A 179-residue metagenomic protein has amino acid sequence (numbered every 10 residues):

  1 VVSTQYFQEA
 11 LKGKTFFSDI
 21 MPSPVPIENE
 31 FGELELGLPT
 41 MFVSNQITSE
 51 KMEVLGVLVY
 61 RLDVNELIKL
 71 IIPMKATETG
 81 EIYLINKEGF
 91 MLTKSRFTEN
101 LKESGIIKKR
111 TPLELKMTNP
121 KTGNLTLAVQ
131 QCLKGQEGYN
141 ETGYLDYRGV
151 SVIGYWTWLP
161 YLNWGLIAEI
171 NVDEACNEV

Functional and structural regions predicted by a protein language model:
V1-V59: Extracytoplasmic/periplasmic ligand-binding sensor regions of membrane-associated signaling proteins
G13, P26-E30, S49-V54, N65-P160 (+1 more regions): Intrinsic low-complexity, intrinsically disordered coil/linker regions enriched in small/polar and charged residues
E35-G37, Y147-G149, N163: Glycine-centered tight beta-turn/hairpin loop motif at sheet-sheet or coil-to-beta transitions
N45, T157-L159, D173: Output-coupling edge of small sensory domains
L58-Y60, L166-A168: Sensory beta-strand/linker motifs that couple input domains to effectors
I167, V172-V179: Cytoplasm-proximal transmembrane signaling helix
